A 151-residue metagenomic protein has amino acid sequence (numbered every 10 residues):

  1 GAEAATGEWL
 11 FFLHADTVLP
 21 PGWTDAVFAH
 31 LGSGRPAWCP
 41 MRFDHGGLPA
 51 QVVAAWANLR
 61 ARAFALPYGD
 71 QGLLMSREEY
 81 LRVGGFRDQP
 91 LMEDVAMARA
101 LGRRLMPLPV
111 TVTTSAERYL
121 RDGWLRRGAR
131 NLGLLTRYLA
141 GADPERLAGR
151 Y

Functional and structural regions predicted by a protein language model:
G1-E3: Short, conserved alpha-helix that lines the donor NDP-sugar binding/gating region of sugar-transfer enzymes
T6-G7, D70-V83: Conserved nucleotide-sugar donor-binding and metal-coordinating catalytic region shared by glycosyltransferases
L10: Short aromatic/hydrophobic "clamp" motif used to bind/position activated sugar donors
H14-V18, G22: The conserved acidic donor/metal-binding loop of glycosyltransferases
P21-P49: Conserved donor NDP-sugar-binding/catalytic core segment of glycosyltransferases
V27, G46-R62, L73: Anionic-ligand binding region
E79-V83, Q89-M106, T111: A short, conserved alpha-helix in the catalytic core of glycosyltransferases
R99-Y151: Hydrophobic helical membrane-anchoring modules
